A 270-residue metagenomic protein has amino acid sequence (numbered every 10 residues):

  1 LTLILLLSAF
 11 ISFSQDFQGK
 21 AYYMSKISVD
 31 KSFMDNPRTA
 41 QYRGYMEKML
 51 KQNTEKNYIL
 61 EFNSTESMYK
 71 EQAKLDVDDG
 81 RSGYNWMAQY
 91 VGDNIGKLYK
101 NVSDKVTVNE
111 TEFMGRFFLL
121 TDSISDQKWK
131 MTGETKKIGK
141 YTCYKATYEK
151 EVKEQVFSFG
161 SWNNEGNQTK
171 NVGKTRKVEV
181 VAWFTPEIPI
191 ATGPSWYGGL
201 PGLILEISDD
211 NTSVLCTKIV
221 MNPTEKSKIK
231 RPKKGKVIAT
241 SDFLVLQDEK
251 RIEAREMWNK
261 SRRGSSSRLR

Functional and structural regions predicted by a protein language model:
L1-A21: Bacterial Sec-dependent N-terminal signal peptides
D16-R270: Extended soluble regions of mature proteins
